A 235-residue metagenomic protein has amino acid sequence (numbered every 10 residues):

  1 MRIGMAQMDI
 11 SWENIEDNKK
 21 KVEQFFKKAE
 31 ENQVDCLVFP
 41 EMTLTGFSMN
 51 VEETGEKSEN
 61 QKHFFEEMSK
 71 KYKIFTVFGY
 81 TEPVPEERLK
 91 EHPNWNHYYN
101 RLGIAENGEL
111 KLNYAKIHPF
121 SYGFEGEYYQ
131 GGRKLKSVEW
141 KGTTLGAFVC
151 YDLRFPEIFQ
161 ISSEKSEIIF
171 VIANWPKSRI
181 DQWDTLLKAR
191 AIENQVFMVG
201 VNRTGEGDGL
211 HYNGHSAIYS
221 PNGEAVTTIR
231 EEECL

Functional and structural regions predicted by a protein language model:
M1-N14, V38, N113, T143-D152 (+1 more regions): Active-site-proximal beta-strand elements of phosphoester/diester hydrolases
I3, N18, V38-E41, S69 (+2 more regions): Residue-level signal for inorganic ion chemistry
G4, G103-A105, A217: Conserved hydrophobic/aromatic positions in well-ordered beta-strands
A6, Y114, V138, V201 (+1 more regions): Hydrophobic residues at beta-strand termini and immediately following loops that shape nucleotide-binding pockets
M8, T81-P83, A115-I117, C150 (+3 more regions): Active-site beta-loop-alpha junctions enriched in small/polar residues
I15-E16, E23-N107, P176-V196: Cys-nucleophile CN-hydrolase/nitrilase-fold catalytic domain and related Cys-dependent amidase chemistry that acts on
E59-F78, R154-L235: CN hydrolase (nitrilase-like) catalytic-core segments centered on the catalytic cysteine and neighboring Lys/Glu
K90-E164, S178-T185: Active-site catalytic loop in hydrolytic enzyme cores
